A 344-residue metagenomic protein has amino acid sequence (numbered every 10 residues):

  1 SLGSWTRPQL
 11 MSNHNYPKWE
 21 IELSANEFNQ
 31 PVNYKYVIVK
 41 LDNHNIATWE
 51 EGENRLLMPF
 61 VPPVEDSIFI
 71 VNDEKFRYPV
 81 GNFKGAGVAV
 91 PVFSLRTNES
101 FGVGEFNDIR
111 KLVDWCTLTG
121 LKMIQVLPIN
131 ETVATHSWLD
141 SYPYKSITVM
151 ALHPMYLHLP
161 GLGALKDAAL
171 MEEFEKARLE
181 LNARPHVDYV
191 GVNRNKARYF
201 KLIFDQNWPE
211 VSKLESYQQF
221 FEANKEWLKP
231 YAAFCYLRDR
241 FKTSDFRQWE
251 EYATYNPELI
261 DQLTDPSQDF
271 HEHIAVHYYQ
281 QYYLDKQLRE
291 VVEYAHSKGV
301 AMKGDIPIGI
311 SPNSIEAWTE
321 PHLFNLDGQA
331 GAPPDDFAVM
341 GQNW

Functional and structural regions predicted by a protein language model:
S1-Q30, V37-P62, F101, L139-Y144: Aromatic-rich carbohydrate-binding modules that target alpha-glucans
L2-G3, N13, F28, W49 (+4 more regions): A generic structural signal for short, solvent-exposed coil/turn residues that cap or connect secondary-structure
K35-V37, Q125: Short, conserved beta-strand segments within well-ordered enzyme catalytic domains that often line or immediately flank
N45-E50, E65-V71, D245: Short, well-ordered strand-loop elements centered on a beta-strand within folded domains, enriched for acidic residues
R55-Y78: Extracellular beta-sheet/turn segments enriched in Thr/Pro/Gly and aliphatic residues
R77-P321: Acidic/aromatic-lined carbohydrate-recognition and catalytic surfaces of CAZymes acting on diverse glycans
E316-W344: Active-site-adjacent "gating/activation" loops or surface patches in catalytic cores
